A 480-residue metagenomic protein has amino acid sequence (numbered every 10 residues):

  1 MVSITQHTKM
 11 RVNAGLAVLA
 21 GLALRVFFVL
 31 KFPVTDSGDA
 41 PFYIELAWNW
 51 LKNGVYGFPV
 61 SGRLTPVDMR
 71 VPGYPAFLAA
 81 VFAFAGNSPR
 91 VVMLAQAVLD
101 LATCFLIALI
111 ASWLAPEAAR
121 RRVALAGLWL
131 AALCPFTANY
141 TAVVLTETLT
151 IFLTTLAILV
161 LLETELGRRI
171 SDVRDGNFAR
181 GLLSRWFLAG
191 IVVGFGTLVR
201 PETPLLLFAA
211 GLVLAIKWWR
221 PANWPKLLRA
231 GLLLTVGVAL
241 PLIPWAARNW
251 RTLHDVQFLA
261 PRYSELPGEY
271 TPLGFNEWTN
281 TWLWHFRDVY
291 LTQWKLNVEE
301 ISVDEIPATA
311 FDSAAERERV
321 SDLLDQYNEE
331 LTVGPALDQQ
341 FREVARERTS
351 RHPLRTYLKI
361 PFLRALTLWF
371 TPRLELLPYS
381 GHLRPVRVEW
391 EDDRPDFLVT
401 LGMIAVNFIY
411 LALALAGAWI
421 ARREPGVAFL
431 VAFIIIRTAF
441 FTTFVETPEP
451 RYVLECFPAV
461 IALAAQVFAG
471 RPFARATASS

Functional and structural regions predicted by a protein language model:
A14-A17, F105-L133, I151-F152, D175-A179 (+3 more regions): Transmembrane-helix signature of polytopic, membrane-embedded enzymes that assemble or transfer cell-envelope glycans
V18, P72-A76, A85-F105, L125 (+3 more regions): Loop-to-helix entry region of an early transmembrane alpha helix in multi-pass inner-membrane enzymes
V26-F27, P41-P66, G73-A76, T292: Extracytosolic helix-loop segments that constitute the early lumenal/periplasmic catalytic or substrate-binding loops
G38-P41, M69, V91-A102, A126-L161 (+2 more regions): Multi-pass, polyprenyl lipid-linked donor-dependent membrane glycosyltransferases
R90-L94, E330-L331, F341-E343, E347-V431: Membrane-interface anchor segments at the N-terminal boundary of transmembrane helices in multi-pass membrane enzymes
L94-E117, L156, V160, A412-A416: Transmembrane-helix motifs of polytopic, lipid-linked glycan transferases
T103, R122-L125, V160-G194, P225-R229: Short hydrophobic alpha-helices at membrane interfaces in multi-pass membrane enzymes
F258-S380: Membrane-proximal stem/loop segments at transmembrane-domain junctions that anchor or position
